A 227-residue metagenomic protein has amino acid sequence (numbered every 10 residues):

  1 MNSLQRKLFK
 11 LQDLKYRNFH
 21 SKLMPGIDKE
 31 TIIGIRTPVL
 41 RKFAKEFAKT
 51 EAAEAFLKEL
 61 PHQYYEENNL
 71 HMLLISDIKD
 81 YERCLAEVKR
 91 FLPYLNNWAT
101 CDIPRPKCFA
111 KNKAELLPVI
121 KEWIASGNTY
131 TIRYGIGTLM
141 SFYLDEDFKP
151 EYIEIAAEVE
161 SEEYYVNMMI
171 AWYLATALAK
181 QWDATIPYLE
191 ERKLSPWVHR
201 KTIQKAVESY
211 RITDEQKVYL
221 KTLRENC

Functional and structural regions predicted by a protein language model:
M1-C227: Alpha-helical scaffold domains
